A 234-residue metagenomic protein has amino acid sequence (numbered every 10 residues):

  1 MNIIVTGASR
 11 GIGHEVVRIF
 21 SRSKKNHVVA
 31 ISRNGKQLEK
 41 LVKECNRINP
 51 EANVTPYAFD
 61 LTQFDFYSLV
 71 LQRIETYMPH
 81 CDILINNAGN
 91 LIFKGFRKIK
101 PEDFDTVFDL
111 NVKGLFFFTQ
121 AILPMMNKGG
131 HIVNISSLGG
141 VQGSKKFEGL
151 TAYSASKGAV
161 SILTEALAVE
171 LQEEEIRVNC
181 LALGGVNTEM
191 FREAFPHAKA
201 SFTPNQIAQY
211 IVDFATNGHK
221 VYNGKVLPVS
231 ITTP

Functional and structural regions predicted by a protein language model:
S9-R10: Conserved glycine-rich cofactor-binding loop
K24-K40: Conserved glycine-rich Rossmann-like NAD(P)H-binding loop of the short-chain dehydrogenase/reductase
G95-F96, D103-D105: Substrate-binding pocket helix/loop in short-chain dehydrogenase/reductase
T119, S156: Active-site helix of classical SDR
P124, E165, V169-E170: Alpha-helical segment proximal to the catalytic Tyr-Lys
S137: Residue(s) in the substrate-gating loop at a strand-loop-helix junction that position the organic substrate next
E173, C180, P196-P234: C-terminal helical subdomain
